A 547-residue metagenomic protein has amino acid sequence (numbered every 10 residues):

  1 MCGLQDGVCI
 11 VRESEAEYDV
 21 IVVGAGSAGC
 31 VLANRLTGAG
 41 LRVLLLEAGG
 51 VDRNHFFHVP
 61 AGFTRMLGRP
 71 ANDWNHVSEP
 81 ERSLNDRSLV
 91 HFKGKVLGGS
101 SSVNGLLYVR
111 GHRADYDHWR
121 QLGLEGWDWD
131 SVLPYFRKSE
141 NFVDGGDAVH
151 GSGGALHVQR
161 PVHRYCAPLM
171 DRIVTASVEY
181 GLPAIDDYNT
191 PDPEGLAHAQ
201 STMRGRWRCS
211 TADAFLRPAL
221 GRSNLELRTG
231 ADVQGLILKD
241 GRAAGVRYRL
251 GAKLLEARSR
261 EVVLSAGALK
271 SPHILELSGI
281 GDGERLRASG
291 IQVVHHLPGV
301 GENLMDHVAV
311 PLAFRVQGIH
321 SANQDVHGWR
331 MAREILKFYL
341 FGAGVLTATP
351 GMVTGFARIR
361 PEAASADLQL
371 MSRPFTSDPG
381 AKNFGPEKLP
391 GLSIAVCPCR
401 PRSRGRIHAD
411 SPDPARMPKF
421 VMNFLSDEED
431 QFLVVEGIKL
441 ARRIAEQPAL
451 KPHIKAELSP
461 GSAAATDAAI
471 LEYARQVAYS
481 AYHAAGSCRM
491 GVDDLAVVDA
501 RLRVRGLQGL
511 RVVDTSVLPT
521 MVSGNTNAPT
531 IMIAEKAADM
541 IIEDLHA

Functional and structural regions predicted by a protein language model:
C2-K138, V294-L297, H307-A309, A313-V316: N-terminal glycine-rich phosphate/pyrophosphate-binding loop and immediately adjacent elements
C2-Y18, L133, S139-D192, A197-A199 (+3 more regions): FAD-dependent oxidoreductase catalytic-site/capping-region signature
A16, H76-F92, E256-S259, A468-R475 (+2 more regions): Short, hydrophobic/aliphatic alpha-helical segments
R35-G38, R42, G50-D52, L236 (+2 more regions): Glycine-rich loop(s) and the adjacent beta-strand/alpha-helix scaffold that form part
A39-V43, D128-W129, S223-E226, R260 (+1 more regions): Loop/turn elements at helix/coil->beta-strand transitions in domains of secreted/extracellular proteins
H76, R120-A243, R247-R249, P311-E334: Conserved redox-cofactor binding core of oxidoreductases
